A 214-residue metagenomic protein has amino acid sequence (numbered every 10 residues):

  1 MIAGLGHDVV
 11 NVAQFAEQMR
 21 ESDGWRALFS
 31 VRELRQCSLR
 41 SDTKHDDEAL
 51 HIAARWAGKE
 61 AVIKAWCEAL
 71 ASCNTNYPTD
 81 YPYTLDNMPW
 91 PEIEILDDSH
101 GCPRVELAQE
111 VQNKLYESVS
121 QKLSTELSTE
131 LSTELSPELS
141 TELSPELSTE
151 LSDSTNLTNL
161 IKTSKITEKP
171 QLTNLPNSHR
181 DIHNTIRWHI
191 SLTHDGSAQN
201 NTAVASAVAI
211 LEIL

Functional and structural regions predicted by a protein language model:
M1-L135, L139-L214: Core catalytic alpha/beta fold that binds nucleotide/phospho-ligands
